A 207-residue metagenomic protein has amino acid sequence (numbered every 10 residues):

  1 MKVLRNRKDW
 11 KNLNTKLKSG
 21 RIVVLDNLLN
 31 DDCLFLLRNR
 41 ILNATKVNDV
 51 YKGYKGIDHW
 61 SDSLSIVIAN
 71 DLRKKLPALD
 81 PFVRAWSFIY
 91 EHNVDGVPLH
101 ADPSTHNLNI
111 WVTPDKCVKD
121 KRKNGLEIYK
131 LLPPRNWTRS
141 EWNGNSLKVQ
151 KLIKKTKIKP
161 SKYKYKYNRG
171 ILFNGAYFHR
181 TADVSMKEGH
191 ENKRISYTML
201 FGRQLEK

Functional and structural regions predicted by a protein language model:
K2-G96: Non-heme Fe(II)/2-oxoglutarate
P81-K207: Catalytic core of non-heme Fe(II) oxygenases with the double-stranded beta-helix
